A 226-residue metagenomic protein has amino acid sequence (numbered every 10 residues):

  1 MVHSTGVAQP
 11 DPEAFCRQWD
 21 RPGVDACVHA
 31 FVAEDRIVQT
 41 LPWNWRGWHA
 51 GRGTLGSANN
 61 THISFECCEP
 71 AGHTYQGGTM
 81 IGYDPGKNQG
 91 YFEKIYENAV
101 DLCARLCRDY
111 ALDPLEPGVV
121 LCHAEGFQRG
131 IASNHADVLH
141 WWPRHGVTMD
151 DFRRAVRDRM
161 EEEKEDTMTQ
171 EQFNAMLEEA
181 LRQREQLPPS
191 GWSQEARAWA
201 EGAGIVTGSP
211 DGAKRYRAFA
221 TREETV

Functional and structural regions predicted by a protein language model:
M1-P114: Active-site-adjacent loop/helix surface patches within enzyme catalytic domains that shape the substrate-binding cleft
D20, H49, W142-P143, S193 (+1 more regions): Short linear interaction motif-like sites in intrinsically disordered regions of transcription factors
R21, P143, R154-E161, E178 (+1 more regions): Generic surface-pattern signal
P70-Q172: Basic/polar, cationic surfaces and motifs that engage anionic cell-wall and phosphate/carboxylate ligands
E165-V226: Short, solvent-exposed alpha-helical surface patches in non-cytosolic proteins
